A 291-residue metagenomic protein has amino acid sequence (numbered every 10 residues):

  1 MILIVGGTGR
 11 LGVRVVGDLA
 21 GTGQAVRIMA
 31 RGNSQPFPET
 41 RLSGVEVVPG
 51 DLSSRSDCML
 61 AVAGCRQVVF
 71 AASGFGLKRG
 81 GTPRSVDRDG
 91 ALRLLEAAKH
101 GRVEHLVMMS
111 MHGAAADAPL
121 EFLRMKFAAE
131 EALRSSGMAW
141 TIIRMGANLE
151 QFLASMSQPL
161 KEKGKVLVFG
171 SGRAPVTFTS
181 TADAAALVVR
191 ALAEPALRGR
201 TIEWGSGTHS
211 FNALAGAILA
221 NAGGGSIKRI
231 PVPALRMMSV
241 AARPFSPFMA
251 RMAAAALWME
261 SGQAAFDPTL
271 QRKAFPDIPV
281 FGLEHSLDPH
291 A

Functional and structural regions predicted by a protein language model:
L3-A25, M29-L42, S53-S56, G76 (+3 more regions): Oxidoreductase cofactor-interface core, primarily capturing Rossmann-like NAD(P)-dependent enzymes
N33-R93, A97-H100, A115: NAD(P)H-binding glycine-rich loop region in Rossmannoid oxidoreductase-like domains and their noncatalytic homologs
G50, P83, V176, F275-I278: Pocket-edge positions in alpha/beta enzyme catalytic cores
R55, M59, L95, T181-V189 (+1 more regions): Short, amphipathic alpha-helical "lid/cap" segments that border enzyme active or binding sites
A61-G64, L187, A217, A274 (+1 more regions): Generic alpha-helical secondary-structure signal
A72-S73, S110, Q263: Short secondary-structure boundary segments
S226-P231: Short beta-strand-to-loop elements that line the ligand-binding cleft of bilobed periplasmic-binding protein-like
V232-A291: A hydrophobic C-terminal alpha-helical subdomain
